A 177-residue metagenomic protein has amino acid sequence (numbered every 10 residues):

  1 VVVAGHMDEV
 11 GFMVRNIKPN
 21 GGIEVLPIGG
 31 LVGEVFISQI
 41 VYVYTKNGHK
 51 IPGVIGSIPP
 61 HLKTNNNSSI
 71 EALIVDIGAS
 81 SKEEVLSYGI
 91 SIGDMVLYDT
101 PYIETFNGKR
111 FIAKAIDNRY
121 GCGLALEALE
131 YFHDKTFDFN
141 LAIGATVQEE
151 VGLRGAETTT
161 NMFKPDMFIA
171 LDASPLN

Functional and structural regions predicted by a protein language model:
V1-N177: N-terminal hydrophobic/helix-forming segments and targeting peptides
